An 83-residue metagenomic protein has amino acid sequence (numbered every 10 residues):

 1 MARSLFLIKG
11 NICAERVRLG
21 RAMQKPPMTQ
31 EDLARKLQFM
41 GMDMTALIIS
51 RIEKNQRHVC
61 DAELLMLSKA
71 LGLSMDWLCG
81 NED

Functional and structural regions predicted by a protein language model:
M1-P26, D76: A short, Lys/Arg-rich alpha-helix, primarily the initiator
F6-G10, G41, Q56: Residue-level marker of regulatory loop/turn positions in helix-turn-helix DNA-binding domains and in histidine
A22, Q38-F39, K54, D83: Residue-level detection of the helix-turn-helix DNA-binding "recognition helix"
K25-R51: Short alpha-helical DNA-recognition segment
L33, E63-L71, L78-C79: Hydrophobic micro-packing sites on short alpha-helices
L47, K54-K69: Short, basic-rich loop-to-helix N-cap that marks the start of a DNA-contacting helix
